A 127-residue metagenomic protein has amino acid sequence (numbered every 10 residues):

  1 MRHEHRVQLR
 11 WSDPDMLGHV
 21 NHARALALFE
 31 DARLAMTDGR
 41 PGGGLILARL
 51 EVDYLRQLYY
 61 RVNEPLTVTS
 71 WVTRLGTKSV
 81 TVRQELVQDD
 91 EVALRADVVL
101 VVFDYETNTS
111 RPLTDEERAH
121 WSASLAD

Functional and structural regions predicted by a protein language model:
M1-D127: Terminal targeting signals and extreme-terminal segments of soluble enzymes
